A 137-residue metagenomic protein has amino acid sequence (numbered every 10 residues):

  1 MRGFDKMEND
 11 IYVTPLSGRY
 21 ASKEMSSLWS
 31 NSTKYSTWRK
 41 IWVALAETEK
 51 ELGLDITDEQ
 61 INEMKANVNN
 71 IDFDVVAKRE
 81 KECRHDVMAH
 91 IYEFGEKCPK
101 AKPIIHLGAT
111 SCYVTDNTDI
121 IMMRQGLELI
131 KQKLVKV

Functional and structural regions predicted by a protein language model:
R2-V137: A helix-coil-helix interface module used to build multimeric assemblies and to scaffold catalytic/cofactor sites
